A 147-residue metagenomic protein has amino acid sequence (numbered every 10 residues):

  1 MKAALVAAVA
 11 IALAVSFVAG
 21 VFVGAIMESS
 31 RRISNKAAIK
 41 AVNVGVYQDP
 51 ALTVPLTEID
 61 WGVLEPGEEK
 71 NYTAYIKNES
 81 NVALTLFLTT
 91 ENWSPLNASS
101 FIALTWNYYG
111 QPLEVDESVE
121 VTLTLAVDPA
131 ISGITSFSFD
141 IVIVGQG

Functional and structural regions predicted by a protein language model:
K2-E58, L64, F139, V144-G147: Short, polar/proline-rich extracytoplasmic segments that appear immediately after membrane translocation
A4-V9, V63, L84, S99 (+2 more regions): Intrinsic disorder/low-complexity segments
V9-A12, T105, T122: Compositionally biased, intrinsically disordered low-complexity segments
K36-L56, N81-E120: Surface-exposed binding patches on compact interaction domains or structured appendages
T57, E68-Y72, V119-V121: Structural beta-strand segments of beta-rich domains
V63-E68, P112-V115: Short, solvent-exposed loop/linker segments at the N-terminal edge of repeated beta-sheet extracellular domains
I76-S80: Asparagine-centered strand-capping/turn motif at beta-strand->loop junctions
E117-G147: C-terminal, structured domain-capping segment
